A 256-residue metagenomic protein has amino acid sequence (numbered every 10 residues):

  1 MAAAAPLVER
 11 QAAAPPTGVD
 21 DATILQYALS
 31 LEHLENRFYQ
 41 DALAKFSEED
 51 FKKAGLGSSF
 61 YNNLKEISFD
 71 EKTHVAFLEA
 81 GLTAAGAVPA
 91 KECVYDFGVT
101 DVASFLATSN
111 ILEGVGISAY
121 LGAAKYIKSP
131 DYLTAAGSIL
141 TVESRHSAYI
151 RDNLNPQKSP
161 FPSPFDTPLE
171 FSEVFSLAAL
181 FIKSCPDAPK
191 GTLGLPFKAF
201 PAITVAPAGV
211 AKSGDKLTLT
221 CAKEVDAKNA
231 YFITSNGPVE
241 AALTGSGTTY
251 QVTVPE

Functional and structural regions predicted by a protein language model:
M1-A3: N-terminal export signals
L7-E256: All-alpha RGS (Regulator of G-protein Signaling) helical domain and cognate RGS-like helical scaffolds
